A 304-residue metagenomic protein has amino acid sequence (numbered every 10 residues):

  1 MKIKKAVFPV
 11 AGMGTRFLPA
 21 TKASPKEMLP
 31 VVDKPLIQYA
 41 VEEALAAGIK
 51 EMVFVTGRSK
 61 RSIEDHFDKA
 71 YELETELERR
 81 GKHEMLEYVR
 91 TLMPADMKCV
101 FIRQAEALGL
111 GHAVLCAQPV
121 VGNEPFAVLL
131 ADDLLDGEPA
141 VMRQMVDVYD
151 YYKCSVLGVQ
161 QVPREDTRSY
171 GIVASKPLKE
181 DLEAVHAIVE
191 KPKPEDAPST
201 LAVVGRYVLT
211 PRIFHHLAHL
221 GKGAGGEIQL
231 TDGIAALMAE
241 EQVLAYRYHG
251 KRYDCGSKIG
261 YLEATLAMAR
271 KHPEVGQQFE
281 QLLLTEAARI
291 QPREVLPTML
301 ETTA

Functional and structural regions predicted by a protein language model:
K2-R79, A140-Q144: N-terminal glycine-rich phosphate-binding loop and ensuing alpha1 helix
K5, K50-M52, K98, P125 (+3 more regions): Residues at the starts of beta-strands that form the adenosine-phosphate
F8, F54, V128, L157-G158 (+1 more regions): Structural beta-sheet core signal
M28, C99-F101, S155, V243-A245 (+1 more regions): Conserved beta-strand scaffold positions in the cores of enzyme catalytic domains, especially in NTP/NDP-utilizing
L73-E76, V89-S175, L209-P211, L217-L220: Conserved beta-loop-beta/alpha segment of the NTase-like Rossmann-fold superfamily that binds/positions NTPs
A127, V146-D150, P177-Q281: Catalytic-core segments of class I nucleotidyltransferases/pyrophosphorylases that form NMP-activated intermediates
R270, G276-V295, M299-T302: Catalytic, metal-anchored helix/loop core of enzyme active sites in primary metabolism
